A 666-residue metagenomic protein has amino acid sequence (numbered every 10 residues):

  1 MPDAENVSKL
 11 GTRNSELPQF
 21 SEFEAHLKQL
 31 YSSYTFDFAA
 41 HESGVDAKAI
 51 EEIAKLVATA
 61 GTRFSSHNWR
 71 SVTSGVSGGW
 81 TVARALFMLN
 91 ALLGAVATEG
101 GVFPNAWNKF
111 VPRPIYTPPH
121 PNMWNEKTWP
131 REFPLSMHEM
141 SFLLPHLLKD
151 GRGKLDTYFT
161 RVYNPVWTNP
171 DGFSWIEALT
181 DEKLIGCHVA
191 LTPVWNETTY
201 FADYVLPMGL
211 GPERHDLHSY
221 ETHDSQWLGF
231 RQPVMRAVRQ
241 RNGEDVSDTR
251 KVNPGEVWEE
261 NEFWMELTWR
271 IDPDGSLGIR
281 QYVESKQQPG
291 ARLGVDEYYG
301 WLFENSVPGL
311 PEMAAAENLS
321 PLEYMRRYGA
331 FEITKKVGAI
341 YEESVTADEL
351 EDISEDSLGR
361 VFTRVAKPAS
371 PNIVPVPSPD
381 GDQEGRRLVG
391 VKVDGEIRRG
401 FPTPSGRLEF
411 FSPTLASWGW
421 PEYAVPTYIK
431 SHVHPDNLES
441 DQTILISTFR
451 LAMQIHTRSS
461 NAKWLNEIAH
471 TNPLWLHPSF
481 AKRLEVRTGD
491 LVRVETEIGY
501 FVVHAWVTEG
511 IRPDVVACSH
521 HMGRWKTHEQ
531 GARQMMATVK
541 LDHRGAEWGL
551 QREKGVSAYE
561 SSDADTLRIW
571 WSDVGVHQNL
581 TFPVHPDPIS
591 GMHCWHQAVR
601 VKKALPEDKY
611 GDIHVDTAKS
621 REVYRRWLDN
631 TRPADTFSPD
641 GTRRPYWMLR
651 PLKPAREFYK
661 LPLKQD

Functional and structural regions predicted by a protein language model:
M1-G61: Long, well-ordered, tryptophan-enriched scaffold segments
K9-T12, F87-Y204, G209-D216, H223-L228 (+2 more regions): Extended redox/cofactor-interaction regions of prokaryotic respiratory oxidoreductases
Q19-F20, Y34-F38, H67-T73, L228-V252: Flexible glycine/proline-enriched surface loops and loop-helix/loop-strand junctions
L30, E52-S66, L144-D156: Glycine-rich phosphate/diphosphate-binding loops that line cofactor/substrate pockets in enzymes
A39-V45, W69-S77, K109-V111, Y163-V166: Conserved short loop/turn motifs at secondary-structure junctions
L56, R70-S71, V102-R113, Q281-E297 (+1 more regions): A glycine-rich phosphate-binding loop feature that marks nucleotide/adenosyl-phosphate handling sites
R63-F64, A97-P104, S276-V283: Flexible, glycine/charged-enriched surface loops at secondary-structure junctions
A237, R241-A315, L319, T457-W475 (+1 more regions): Long, contiguous, secondary-structure-rich segments that constitute the structural scaffold of globular domains
